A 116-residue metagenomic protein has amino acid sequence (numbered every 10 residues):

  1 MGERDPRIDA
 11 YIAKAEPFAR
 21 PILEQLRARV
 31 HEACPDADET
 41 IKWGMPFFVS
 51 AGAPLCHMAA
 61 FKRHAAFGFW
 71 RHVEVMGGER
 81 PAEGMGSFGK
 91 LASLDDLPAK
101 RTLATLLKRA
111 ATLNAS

Functional and structural regions predicted by a protein language model:
M1-S116: Charge-dense, helix-prone N-terminal extensions
